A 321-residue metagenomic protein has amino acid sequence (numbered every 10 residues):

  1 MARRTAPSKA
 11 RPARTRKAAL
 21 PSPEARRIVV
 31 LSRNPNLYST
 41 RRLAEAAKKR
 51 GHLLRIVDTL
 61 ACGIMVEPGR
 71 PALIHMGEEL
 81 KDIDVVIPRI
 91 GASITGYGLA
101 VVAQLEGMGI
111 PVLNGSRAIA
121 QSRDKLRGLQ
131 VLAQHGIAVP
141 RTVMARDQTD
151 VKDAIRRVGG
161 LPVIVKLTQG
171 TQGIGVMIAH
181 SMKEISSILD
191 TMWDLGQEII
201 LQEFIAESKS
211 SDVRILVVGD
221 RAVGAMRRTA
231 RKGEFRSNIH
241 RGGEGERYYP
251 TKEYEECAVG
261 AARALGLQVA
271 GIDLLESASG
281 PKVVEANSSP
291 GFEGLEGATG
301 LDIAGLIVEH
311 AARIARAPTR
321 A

Functional and structural regions predicted by a protein language model:
M1-P23: Polybasic, lysine-enriched low-complexity intrinsically disordered terminal tails
A2, S22-K48, L54, M65 (+6 more regions): Active-site nucleotide/adenylate-binding loops and adjacent lid/helix of ATP-dependent enzymes
R3-R4, R263, E276-A321: C-terminal active-site "lid" helix and adjoining low-complexity regulatory extension at the edge of ATP-using catalytic
P23, V176-L265: Phosphate-binding site of ATP-dependent enzymes
L60-D82, A92-G98: Glycine-rich, highly charged phosphate/nucleotide-binding loops
I87-P88, Q202: Redox-cofactor binding/interface segments in oxidoreductases and associated redox assembly factors
G91-S93, T168-G170, S289: Short glycine-rich anion-binding loops that position phosphate/pyrophosphate groups of nucleotides and phosphorylated
V163, V223-G224, A270, K282-V284: Protein kinase-like catalytic core scaffold
